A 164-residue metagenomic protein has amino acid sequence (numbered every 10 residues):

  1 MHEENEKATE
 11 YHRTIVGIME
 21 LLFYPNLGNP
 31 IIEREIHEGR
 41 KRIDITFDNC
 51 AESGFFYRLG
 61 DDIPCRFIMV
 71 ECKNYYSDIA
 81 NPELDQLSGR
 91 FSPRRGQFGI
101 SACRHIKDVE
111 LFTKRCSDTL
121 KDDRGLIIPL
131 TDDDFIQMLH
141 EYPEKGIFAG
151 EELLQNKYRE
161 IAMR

Functional and structural regions predicted by a protein language model:
H2-R164: Catalytic core segments in nucleotide and nucleic-acid processing enzymes
